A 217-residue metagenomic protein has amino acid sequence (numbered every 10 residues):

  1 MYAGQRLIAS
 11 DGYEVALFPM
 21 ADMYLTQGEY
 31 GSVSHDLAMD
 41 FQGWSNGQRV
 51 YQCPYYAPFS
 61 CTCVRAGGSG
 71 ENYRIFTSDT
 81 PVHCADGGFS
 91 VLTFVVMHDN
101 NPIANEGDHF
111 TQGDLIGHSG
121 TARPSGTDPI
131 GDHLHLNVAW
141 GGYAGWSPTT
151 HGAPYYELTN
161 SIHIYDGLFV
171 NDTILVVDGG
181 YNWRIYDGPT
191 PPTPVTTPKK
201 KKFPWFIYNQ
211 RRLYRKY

Functional and structural regions predicted by a protein language model:
M1-A16, S45, R49-V50, Y56 (+3 more regions): Acidic, glycine-rich catalytic/binding loops that coordinate metals and/or anionic ligands
S10, V15-T26, G88: Conserved catalytic-core segment of clan PA serine endopeptidases
M20-F59: Short glycine/threonine/proline-enriched tight-turn/helix- or strand-capping micro-motif at secondary-structure
T26, Q42, M97, T111 (+1 more regions): Residue-level detector of conserved, well-ordered beta-strand and adjacent loop positions that form binding/recognition
Y30, D79-T80, A139-G141: Solvent-exposed coil/turn segments that connect beta secondary-structure elements in extracytoplasmic/periplasmic
V50-Q52, Y56-I103, G120-H135: Zn2+-dependent peptidoglycan hydrolase active-site motif and core
C61, G107-S119: A structural signal for short beta-strand/turn segments enriched in small hydrophobics and glycine
